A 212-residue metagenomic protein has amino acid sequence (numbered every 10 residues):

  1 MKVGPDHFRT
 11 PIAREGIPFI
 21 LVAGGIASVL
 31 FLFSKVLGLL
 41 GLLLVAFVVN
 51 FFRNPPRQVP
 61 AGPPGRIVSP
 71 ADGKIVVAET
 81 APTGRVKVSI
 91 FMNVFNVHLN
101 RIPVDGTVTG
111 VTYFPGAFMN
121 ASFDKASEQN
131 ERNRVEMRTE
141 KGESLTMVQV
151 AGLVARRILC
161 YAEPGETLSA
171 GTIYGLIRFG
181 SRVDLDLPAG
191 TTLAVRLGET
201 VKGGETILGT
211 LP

Functional and structural regions predicted by a protein language model:
M1-P212: Contiguous, well-folded functional domains in the mature portion of proteins
